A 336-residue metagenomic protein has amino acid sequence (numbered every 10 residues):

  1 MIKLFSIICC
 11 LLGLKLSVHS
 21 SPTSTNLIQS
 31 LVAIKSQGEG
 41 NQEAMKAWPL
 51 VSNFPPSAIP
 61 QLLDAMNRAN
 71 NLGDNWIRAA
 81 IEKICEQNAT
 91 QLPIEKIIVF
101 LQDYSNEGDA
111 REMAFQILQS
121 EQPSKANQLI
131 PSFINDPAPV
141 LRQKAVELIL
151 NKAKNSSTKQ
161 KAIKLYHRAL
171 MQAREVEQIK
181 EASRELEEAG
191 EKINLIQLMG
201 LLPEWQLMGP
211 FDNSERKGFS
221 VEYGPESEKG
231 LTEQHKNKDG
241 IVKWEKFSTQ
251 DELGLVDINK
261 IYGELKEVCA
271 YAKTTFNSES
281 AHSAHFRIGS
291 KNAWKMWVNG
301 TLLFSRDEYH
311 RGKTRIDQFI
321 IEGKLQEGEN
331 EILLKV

Functional and structural regions predicted by a protein language model:
S21-I34, P55-M66, A89-Q102, E112 (+3 more regions): Amphipathic alpha-helical scaffolding segments comprising HEAT/armadillo-like alpha-solenoid repeats
E39-G40, A69-N70, D74, S105-E107 (+2 more regions): Short inter-helical turns and helix N-cap capping residues of alpha-solenoid HEAT/ARM repeat scaffolds
Q42-F54, N75-A89, V99, D109-P123 (+4 more regions): Structural detector for internal amphipathic alpha-helices that build alpha-solenoid repeat scaffolds
A169-L255, L333-V336: Accessory carbohydrate-binding/adhesion or oligomerization-edge regions at the termini of glycan-active proteins
K260-A270, D307-T314: Extracellular beta-rich ligand/substrate-recognition surface
A272-A284, E322-E327: Extracellular and analogous surface-interaction loops
S278, H282-V298, I332: Aromatic-lined ligand-binding clefts that engage carbohydrates, nucleic acids, or primary amines
V298-K335: Beta-strand-rich ligand-recognition modules
